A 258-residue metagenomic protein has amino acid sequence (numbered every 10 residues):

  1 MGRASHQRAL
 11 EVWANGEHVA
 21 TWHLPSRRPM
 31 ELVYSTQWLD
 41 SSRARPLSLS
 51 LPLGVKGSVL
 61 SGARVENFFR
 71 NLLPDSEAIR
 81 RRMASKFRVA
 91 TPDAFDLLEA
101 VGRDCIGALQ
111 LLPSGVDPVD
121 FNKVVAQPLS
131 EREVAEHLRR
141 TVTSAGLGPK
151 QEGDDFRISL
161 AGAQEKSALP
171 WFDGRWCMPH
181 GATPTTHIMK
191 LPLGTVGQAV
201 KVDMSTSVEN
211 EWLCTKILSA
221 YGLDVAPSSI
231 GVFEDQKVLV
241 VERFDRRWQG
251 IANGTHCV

Functional and structural regions predicted by a protein language model:
M1-V258: Phosphate/dinucleotide-binding and metal-coordinating scaffold of catalytic cores in nucleotide-dependent enzymes
